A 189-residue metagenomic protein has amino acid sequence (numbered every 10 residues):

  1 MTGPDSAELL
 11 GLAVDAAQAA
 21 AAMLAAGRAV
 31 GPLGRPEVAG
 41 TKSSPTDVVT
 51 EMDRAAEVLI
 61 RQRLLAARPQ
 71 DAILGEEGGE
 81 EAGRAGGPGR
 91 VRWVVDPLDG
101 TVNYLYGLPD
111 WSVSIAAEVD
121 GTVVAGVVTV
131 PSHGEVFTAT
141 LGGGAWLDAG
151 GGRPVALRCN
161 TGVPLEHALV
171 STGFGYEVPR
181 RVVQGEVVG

Functional and structural regions predicted by a protein language model:
M1-L98: N-terminal subdomain of lithium-sensitive/metallo-dependent phosphomonoesterases centered on the IMPase/IPPase/PAP
R90-V91, V113, V124: Short loop/turn microsegments at loop-to-beta-strand junctions
L105: Glycine-rich, Arg-bearing micro-motifs that act as flexible, cationic patches
L108-S112: Conserved structural elements of the adenylate-forming
A116-G189: Acidic beta-strand-loop-alpha-helix segment within the catalytic core of divalent metal-dependent phosphate-processing
